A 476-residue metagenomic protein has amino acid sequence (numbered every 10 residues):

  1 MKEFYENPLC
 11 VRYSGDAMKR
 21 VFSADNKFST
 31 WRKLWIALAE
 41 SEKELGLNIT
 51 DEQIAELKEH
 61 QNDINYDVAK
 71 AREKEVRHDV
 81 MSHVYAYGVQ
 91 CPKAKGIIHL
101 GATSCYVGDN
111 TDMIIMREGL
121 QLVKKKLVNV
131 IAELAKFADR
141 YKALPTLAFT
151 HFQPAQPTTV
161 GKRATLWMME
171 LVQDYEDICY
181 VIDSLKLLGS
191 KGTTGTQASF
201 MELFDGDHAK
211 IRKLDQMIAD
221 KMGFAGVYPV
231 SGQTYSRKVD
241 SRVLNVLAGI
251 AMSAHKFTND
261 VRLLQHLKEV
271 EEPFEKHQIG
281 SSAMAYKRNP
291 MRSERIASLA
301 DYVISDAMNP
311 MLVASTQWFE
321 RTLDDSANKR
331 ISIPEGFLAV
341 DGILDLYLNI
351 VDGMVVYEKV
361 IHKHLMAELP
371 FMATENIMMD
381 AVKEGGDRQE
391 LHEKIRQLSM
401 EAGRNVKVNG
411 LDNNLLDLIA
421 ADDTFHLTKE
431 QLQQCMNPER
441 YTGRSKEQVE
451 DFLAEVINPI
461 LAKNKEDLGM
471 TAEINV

Functional and structural regions predicted by a protein language model:
M1-A198, F204-A219, G280-S281, M291-R295 (+3 more regions): A helix-coil-helix interface module used to build multimeric assemblies and to scaffold catalytic/cofactor sites
K19-S23, V68-K70, Q278-S298, E320-E335 (+4 more regions): Short beta-alpha connecting loops at secondary-structure transitions that line or flank enzyme active sites
R117-V128, A135, G161, T165-M168 (+8 more regions): Short amphipathic alpha-helical segments with heptad-repeat character
A135, D139-G161, E271-K287, E320-A327 (+1 more regions): Glycine-rich cofactor-pocket loops
M217-Q233: A short, charged helix-loop
T234-E269, Q278-A339: A conserved active-site cap/scaffold subdomain adjacent to cofactor or substrate pockets
E271, K394-E401: Active/binding-pocket-proximal capping segment
Y302-R388, K394: Long, amphipathic alpha-helical stalk/connector segments used for oligomerization, subunit docking, or mechanical
